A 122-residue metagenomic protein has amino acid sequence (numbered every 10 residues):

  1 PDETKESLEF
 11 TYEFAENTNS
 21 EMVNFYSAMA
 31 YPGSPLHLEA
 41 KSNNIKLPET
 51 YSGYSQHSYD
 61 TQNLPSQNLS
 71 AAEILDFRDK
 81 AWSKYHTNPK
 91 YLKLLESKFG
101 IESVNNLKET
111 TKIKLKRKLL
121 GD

Functional and structural regions predicted by a protein language model:
P1-E102: A structural motif corresponding to the C-terminal lobe/cap of the Radical SAM core domain
I101-D122: Short, amphipathic C-terminal "tail helix"
